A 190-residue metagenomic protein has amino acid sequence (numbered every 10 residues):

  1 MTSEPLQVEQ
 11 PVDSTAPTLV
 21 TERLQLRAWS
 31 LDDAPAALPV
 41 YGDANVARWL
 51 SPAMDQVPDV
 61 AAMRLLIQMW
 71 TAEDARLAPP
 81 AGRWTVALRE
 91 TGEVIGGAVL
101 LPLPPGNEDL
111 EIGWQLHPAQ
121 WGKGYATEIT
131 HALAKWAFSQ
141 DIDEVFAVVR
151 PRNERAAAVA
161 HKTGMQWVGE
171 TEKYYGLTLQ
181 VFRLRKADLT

Functional and structural regions predicted by a protein language model:
M1-A119, A132, W136, Q140 (+1 more regions): GNAT-family acyltransferases
P5, K123, F146-A147: A generic secondary-structure micro-motif detector that highlights 1-2 residue hydrophobic/ambivalent hotspots embedded
V94-A98, R150-A160: Membrane-interacting alpha-helical segments
D109, A126, V149: Charged, low-complexity surface patches
W114, G122-S139, E154-K162: Conserved acetyl-CoA-binding loop-helix of GNAT-fold acetyltransferases
S139-V149: Conserved GNAT acetyl-CoA-binding A-motif
